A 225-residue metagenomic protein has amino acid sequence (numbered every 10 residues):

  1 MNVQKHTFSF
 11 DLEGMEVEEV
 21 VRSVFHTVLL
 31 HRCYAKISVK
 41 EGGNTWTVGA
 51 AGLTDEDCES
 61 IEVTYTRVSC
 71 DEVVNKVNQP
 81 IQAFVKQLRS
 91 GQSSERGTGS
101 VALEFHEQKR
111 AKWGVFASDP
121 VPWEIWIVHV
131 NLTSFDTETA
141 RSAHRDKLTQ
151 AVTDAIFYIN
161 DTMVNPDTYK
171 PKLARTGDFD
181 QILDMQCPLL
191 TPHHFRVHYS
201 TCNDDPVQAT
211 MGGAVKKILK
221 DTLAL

Functional and structural regions predicted by a protein language model:
M1-L225: Long protein-protein interaction modules used by eukaryotic assembly/scaffold proteins
